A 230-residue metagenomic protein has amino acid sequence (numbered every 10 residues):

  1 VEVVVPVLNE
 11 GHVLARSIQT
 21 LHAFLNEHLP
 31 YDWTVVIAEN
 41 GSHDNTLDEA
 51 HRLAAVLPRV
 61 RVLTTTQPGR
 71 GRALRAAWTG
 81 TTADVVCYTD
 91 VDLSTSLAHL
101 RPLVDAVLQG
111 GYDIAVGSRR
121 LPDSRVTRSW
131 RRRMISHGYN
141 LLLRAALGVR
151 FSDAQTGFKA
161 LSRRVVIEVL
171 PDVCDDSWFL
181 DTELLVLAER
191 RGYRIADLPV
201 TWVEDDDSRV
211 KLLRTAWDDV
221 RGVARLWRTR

Functional and structural regions predicted by a protein language model:
V1-E2, T34, E183: Cell-envelope/extracellular polymer assembly enzymes that use nucleotide-activated donors
E10-N26: Short, well-formed alpha-helical segments that are part of the catalytic scaffolds of diverse glycosyltransferases
E10-V13, S42, R70, S96: Donor nucleotide-sugar binding loop of glycosyltransferases
L29-S42, L63: Short beta-strand/loop segment that forms part of the nucleotide-sugar
E39-L47, L93: A conserved acidic beta->alpha catalytic loop
R59, T65-G80, V85, L97-W178 (+2 more regions): Acceptor/aglycone-binding surface of glycosyltransferases and processive sugar-polymer synthases
R150, D176, L185-V203: Catalytic donor-sugar/metal-binding loop of nucleotide-sugar-dependent glycosyltransferases
